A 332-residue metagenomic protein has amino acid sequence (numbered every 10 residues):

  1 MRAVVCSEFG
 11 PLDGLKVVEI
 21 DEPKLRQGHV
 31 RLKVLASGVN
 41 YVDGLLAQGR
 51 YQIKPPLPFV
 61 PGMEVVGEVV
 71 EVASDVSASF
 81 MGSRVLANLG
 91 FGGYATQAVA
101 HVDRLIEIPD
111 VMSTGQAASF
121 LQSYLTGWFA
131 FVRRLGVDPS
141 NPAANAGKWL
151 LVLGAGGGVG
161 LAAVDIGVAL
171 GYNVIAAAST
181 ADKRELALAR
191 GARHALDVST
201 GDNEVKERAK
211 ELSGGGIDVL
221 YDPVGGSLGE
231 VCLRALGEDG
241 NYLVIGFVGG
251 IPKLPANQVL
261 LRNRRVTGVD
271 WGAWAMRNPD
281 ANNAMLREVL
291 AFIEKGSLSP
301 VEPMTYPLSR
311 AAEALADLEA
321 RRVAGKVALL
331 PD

Functional and structural regions predicted by a protein language model:
P11-D13, I20-V66: N-terminal glycine-rich beta->alpha transition that marks the start or flank of a dinucleotide-binding site
L45, R84-G154: NAD(P)H dinucleotide-binding glycine-rich loop of Rossmann-like/cofactor-binding domains, especially the beta1-alpha1
V66-G90: A glycine-/small-residue-rich N-terminal strand-loop-strand element that serves as the cofactor-binding glycine loop
S79-F80, A144, L236: Short, well-ordered loop/turn sites that connect or cap secondary structure elements
Y124, G154-L161, G226: Glycine-rich NAD(P) Rossmann-fold beta1-alpha1 loop
V152, V168-L228, D280-A284: Adenosine-nucleotide cofactor-binding segment
S227-S297, P331-D332: Glycine-rich phosphate-binding loop and adjacent beta-alpha segment of Rossmann(oid) nucleotide-cofactor-binding
L290, K295-E302, A312-D332: C-terminal capping/lid region of NAD(P)-dependent oxidoreductase domains
